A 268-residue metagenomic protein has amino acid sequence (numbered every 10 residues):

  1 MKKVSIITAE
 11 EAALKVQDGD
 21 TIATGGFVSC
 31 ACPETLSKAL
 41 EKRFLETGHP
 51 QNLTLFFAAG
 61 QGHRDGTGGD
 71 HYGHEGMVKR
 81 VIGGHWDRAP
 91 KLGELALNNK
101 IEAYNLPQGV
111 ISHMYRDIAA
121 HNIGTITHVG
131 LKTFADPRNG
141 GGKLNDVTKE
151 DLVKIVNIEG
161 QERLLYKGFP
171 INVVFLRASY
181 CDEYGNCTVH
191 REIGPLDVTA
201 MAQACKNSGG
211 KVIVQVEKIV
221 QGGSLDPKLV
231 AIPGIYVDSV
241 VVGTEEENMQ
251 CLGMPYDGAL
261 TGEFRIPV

Functional and structural regions predicted by a protein language model:
M1-V268: Conserved alpha/beta enzyme-core scaffold
